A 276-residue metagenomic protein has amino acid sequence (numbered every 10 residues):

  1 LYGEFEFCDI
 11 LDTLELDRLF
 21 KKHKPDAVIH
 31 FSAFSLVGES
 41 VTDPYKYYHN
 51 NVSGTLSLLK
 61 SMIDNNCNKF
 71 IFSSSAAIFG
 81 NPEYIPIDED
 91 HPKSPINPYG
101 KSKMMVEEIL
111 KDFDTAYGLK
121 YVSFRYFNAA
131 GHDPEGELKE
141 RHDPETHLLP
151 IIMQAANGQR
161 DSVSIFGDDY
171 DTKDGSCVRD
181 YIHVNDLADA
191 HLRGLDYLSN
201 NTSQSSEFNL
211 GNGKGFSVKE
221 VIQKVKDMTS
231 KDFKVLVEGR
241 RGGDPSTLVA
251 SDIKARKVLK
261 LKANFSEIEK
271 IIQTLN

Functional and structural regions predicted by a protein language model:
L1, C8, G38, S73 (+8 more regions): Glycine-centered small-residue hotspots that permit tight backbone geometry or close packing
L1-H132: N-terminal Rossmann-like NAD(P)+-binding domain of SDR-like oxidoreductases, especially those catalyzing
G80-N81, G131-E135, V218, D244: A short beta-to-alpha transition loop/helix N-cap that caps and shapes the active-site region
E83-I85, D133-L138, C177-V178, V221: Short aromatic-enriched loop/helix-cap "lid" or pocket-rim segments at secondary-structure transitions that line
P95-S102, R141-L149, D180-V184: The catalytic Tyr-centered alpha-helix of NAD(P)H-dependent dehydrogenases
P134-E145, Q154-A155: Hydrophobic, Gly/Ser/Ala-rich alpha-helical and linker tracts in large acyl-processing enzymes of secondary/lipid
I151-N276: C-terminal substrate-binding subdomain of Rossmann-fold SDR/epimerase-dehydratase oxidoreductases
